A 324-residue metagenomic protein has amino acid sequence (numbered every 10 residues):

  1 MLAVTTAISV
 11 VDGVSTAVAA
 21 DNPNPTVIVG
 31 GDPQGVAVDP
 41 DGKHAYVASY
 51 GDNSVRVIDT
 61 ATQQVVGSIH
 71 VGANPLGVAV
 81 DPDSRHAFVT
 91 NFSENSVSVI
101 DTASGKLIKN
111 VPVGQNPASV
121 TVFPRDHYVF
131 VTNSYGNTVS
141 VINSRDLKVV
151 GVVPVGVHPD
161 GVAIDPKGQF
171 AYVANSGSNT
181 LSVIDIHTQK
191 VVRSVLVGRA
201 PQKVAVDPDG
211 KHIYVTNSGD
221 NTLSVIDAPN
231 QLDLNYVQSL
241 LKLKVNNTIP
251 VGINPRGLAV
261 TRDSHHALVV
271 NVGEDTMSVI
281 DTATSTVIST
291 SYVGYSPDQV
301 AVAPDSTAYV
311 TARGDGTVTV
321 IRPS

Functional and structural regions predicted by a protein language model:
L2-S324: Predominantly soluble domains enriched in secretory-pathway, periplasmic, or organellar proteins
